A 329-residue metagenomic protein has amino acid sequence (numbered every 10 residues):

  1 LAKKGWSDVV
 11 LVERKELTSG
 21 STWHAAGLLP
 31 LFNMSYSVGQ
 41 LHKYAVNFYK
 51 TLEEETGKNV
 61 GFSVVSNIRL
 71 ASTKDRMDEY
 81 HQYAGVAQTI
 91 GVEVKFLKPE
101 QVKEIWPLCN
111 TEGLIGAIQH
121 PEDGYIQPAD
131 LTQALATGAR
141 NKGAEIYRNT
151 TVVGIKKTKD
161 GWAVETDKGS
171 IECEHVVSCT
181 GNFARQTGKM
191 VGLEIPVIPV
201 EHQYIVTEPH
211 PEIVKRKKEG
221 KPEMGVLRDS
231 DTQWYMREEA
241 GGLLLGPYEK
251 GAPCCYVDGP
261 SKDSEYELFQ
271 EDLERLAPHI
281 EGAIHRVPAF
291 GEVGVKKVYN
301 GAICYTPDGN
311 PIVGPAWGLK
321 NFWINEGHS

Functional and structural regions predicted by a protein language model:
A2-W23: Glycine-rich FAD pyrophosphate-binding loop
G27-I105, D231-M236, A240-L244: Dinucleotide-binding Rossmann-like beta1-alpha1 core, especially the glycine-rich loop that anchors the ADP
K58-R69, I90, K103-K142, P260-E267 (+2 more regions): Helix-loop-beta segment of a Rossmann-like dinucleotide-binding subdomain
S63-N67, V200-E201, V298-N300: Short Gly/Ser/Thr- and Asp/Glu-enriched loop/turn motifs at secondary-structure junctions
D75, W106-L114, K156-A163, Y305-G309 (+1 more regions): A short, glycine/Asx- and small/polar-enriched loop/turn that sits immediately N-terminal to a beta-strand
A117-H175, C179, F183-Q186: Helical element adjacent to the flavin cofactor pocket in flavoenzyme catalytic cores
S170-G225: Central helical "cap/lid" subdomain
L193-E194, H210-F322, E326: Active-site lid/adjacent beta-loop-alpha segment flanking the redox-cofactor pocket in flavoenzymes
